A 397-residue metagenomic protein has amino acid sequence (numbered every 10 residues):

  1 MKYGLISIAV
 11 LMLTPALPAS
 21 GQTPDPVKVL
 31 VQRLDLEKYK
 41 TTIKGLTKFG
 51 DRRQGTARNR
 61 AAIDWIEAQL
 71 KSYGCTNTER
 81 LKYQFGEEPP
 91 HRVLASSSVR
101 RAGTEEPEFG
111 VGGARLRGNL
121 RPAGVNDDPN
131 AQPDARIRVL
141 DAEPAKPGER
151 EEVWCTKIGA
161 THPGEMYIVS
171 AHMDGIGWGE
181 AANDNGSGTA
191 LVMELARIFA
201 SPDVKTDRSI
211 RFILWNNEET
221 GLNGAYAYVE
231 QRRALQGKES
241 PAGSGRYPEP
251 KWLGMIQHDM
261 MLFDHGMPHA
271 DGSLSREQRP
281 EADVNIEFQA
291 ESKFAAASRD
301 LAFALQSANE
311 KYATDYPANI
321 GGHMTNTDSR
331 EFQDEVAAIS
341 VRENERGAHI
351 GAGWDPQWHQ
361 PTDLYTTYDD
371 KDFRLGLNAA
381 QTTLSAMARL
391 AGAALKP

Functional and structural regions predicted by a protein language model:
A19-A68, Y73-T78, K157-G159, P163 (+2 more regions): N-terminal hydrophobic or amphipathic helices/low-complexity stretches enriched in small/hydrophobic/Pro/Gly
D25-R33, T47-R58, V139-P144, D174-G186 (+5 more regions): Second-shell loop/turn segments in exported
Y39-T47, T78-R80, E152-T156, M166-S170 (+8 more regions): Structural recognition of the beta-strand scaffold that forms the well-ordered cores of secreted hydrolase catalytic
G45-T156: A non-catalytic alpha/beta surface segment that caps or lines the substrate-entry region of metallo-dependent hydrolase
D51-Q54, N77, Q84-E87, A160-H162 (+5 more regions): Solvent-exposed loop/turn segments at secondary-structure junctions within structured extracellular/periplasmic domains
V153-C155, V169-Y226, T383: Alpha-helical metal-binding/catalytic segments enriched in His/Glu/Asp
W215-D328, D334-A338: Metal-dependent peptidase/peptidase-like ectodomains
G347-P397: His/Asp/Glu-rich mid-to-C-terminal helical/loop segments that flank catalytic regions of hydrolases
